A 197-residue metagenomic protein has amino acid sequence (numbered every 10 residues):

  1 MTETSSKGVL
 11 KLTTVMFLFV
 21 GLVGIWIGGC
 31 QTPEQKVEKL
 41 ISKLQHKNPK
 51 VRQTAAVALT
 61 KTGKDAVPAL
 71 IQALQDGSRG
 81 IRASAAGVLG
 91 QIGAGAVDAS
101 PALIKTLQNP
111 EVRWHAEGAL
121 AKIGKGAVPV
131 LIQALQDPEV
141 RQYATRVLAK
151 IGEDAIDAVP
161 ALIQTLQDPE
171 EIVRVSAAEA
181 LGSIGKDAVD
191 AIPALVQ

Functional and structural regions predicted by a protein language model:
T2-M16: Bacterial N-terminal signal peptides that target proteins for export
E3, I25-W26: C-terminal or otherwise distal, non-catalytic regulatory regions appended to signaling enzyme catalytic cores
S5-S6, S100, S183: Serine residues within intrinsically disordered or low-complexity segments
T14-I25: Bacterial N-terminal signal peptides
G29-E34, K50-K64, G80-G95, E111-K125 (+3 more regions): Structural detector for internal amphipathic alpha-helices that build alpha-solenoid repeat scaffolds
Q31-K43, K64-Q75, A94-Q108, K125-Q136 (+2 more regions): Amphipathic alpha-helical scaffolding segments comprising HEAT/armadillo-like alpha-solenoid repeats
